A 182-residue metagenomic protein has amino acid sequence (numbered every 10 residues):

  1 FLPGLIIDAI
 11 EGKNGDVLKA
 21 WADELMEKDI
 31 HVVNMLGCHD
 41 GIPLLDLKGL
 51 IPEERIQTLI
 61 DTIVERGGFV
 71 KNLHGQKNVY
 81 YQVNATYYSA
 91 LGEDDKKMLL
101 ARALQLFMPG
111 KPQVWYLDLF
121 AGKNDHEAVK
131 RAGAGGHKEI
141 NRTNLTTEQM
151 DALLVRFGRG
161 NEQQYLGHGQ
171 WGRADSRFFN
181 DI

Functional and structural regions predicted by a protein language model:
F1-I182: Active-site and adjacent substrate-binding regions of carbohydrate-active enzymes
